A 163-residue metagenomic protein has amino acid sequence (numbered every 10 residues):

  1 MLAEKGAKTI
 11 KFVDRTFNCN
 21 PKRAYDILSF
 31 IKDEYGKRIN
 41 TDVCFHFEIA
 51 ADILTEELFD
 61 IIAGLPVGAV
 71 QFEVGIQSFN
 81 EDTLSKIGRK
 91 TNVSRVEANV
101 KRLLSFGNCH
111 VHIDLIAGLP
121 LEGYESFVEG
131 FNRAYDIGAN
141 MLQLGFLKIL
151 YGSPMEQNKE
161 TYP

Functional and structural regions predicted by a protein language model:
M1-H112, A117-L119: Conserved SAM/AdoMet-binding glycine-rich loop
G6, Y35, G107, A134 (+2 more regions): A generic secondary-structure signal for well-formed alpha-helical elements
P21-K22, I76, E81-I87, L119-E125 (+1 more regions): Flexible glycine/acidic-rich beta-alpha junction loops that bind and position SAM and/or redox cofactors in anaerobic
L28-F30, G130, K159-Y162: Short, hinge-like loop/turn segments at secondary-structure boundaries
E57-I62, P120-D136: Catalytic cores of alpha/beta
